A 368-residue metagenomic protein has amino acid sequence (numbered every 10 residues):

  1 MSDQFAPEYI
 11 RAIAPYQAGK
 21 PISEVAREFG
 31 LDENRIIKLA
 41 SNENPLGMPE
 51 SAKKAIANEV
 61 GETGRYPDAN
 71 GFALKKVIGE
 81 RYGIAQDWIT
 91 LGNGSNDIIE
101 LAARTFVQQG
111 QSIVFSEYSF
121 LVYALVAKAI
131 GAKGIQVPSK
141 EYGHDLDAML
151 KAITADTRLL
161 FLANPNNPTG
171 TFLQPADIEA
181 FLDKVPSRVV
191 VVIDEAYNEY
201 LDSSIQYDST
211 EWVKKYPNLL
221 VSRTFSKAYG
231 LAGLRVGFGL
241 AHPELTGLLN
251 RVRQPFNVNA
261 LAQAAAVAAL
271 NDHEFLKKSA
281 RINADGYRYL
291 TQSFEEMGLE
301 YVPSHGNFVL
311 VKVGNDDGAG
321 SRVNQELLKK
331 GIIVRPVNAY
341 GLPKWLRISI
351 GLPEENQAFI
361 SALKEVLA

Functional and structural regions predicted by a protein language model:
S2-G94, L101: N-terminal small-domain helix-loop-helix segment of the aminotransferase-like
N34-R35, A85-I89, Q109-S112, D156 (+3 more regions): Short acidic capping loops at alpha-helix termini that bridge into adjacent secondary structure
P49, N70, N218-V302: PLP-dependent aminotransferase class I/II
T105-L162: PLP-dependent aminotransferase-like
K128, H144-D156, P168-V191, Y197-S226: Active-site pre-lysine segment of PLP-dependent enzymes
L162, I193-D194: Hydrophobic residues in beta-strands of the RecA-like P-loop NTPase core, especially within AAA+ ATPase
A284, E295-K330, L346: Conserved PLP-binding catalytic core of the aspartate aminotransferase-like
R322, E326-K330, R335, A339-A368: PLP-dependent enzyme catalytic core of the Aspartate aminotransferase-like
